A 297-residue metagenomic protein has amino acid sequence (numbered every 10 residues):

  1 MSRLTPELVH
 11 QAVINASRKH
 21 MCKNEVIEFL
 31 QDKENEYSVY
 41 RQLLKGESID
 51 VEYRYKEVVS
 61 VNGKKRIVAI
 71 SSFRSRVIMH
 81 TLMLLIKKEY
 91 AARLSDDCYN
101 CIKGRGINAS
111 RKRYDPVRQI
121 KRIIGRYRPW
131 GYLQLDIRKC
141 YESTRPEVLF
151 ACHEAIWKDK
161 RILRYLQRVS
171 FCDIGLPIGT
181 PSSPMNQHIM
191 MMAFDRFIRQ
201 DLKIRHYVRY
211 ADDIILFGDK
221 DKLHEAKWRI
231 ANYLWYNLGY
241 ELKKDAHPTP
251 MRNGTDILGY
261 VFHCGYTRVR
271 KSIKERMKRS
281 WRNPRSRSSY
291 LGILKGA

Functional and structural regions predicted by a protein language model:
M1-S38: Non-catalytic, polymerase-adjacent accessory regions of viral genome-replication enzymes
N15-I27, V58-A69, D96: Glycine-/proline-rich flexible loop or hinge segments
E36, L43, R118-A211, I215-I230 (+2 more regions): Conserved polymerase palm-domain catalytic core
Q42-K64, V77, K158-S170: Reverse-transcriptase-like RNA-dependent polymerase core
L44, S71, R76, H80 (+5 more regions): Right-hand nucleic-acid polymerase module
K65-S95, D173-D201: Conserved pre-motif C helix in the palm subdomain of viral-like polymerases
M83-R145: Active-site-proximal segment of RNA-dependent polymerases
